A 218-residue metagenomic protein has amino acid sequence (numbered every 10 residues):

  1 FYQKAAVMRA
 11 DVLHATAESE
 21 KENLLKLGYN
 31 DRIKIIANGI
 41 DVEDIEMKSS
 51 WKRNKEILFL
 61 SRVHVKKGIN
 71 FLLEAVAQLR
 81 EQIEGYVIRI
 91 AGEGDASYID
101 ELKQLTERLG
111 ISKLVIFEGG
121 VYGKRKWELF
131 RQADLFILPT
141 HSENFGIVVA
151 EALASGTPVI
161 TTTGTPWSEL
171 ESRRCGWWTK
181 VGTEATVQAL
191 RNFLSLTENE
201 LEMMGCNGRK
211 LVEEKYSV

Functional and structural regions predicted by a protein language model:
F1-L13: Membrane-proximal helix-turn-helix segments that form the acceptor-binding/catalytic region of lipid-linked
S19, G39: Carbohydrate-associated surface elements
K55, F59-Q78, I88, S97-E101: A conserved mid-protein helix/loop that constitutes part of the nucleotide-sugar donor-binding site
D100-V121: Nucleotide-activated donor-binding/catalytic signature segment of Leloir-type glycosyltransferases, i.e., the conserved
G120-V121, E128-A133: Short alpha-helical donor nucleotide-sugar binding micro-motif in glycosyltransferases
H141: Aromatic "clamp/platform" in nucleotide-sugar-dependent glycosyltransferases that forms part of the donor/acceptor
P158-T162: Short hydrophobic beta-strand element within catalytic cores of glycosyltransferases and related nucleotide-activated
W177-E184, F193-E198: Conserved acidic donor-binding segment of nucleotide-sugar-dependent glycosyltransferases
